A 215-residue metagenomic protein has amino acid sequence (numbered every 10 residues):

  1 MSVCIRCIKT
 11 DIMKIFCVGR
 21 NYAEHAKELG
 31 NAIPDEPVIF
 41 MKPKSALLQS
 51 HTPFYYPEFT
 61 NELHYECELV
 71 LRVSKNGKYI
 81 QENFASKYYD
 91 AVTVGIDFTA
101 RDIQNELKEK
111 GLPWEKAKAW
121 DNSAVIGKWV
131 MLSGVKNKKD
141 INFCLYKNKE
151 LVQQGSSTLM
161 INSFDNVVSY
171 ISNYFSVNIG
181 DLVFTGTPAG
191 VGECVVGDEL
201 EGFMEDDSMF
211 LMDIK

Functional and structural regions predicted by a protein language model:
M1-N178, L182, G190-K215: Catalytic-core "active-site belt" of small-molecule-metabolizing enzymes, emphasizing His/Asp/Glu-rich regions
T187: Switch II (G3) loop of P-loop NTPases
